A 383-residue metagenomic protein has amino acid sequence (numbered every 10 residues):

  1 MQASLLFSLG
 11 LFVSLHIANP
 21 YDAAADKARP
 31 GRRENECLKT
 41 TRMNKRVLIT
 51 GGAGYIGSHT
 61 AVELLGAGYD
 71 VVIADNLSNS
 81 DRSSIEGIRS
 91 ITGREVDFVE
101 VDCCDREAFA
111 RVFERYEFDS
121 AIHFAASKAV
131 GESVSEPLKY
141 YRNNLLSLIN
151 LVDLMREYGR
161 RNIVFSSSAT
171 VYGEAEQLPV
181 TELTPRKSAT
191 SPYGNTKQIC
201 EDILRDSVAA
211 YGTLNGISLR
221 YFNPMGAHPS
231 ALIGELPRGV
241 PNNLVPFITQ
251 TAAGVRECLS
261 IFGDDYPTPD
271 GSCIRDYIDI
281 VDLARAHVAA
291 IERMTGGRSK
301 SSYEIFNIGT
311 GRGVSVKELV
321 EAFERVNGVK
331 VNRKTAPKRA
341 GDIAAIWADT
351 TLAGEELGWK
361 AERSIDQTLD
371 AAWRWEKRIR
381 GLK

Functional and structural regions predicted by a protein language model:
S4-L6, L15, N19, R29 (+1 more regions): Short, low-complexity intrinsically disordered segments enriched in A/P/G/S/L with frequent Arg, especially at protein
L38-A227: N-terminal Rossmann-like NAD(P)+-binding domain of SDR-like oxidoreductases, especially those catalyzing
V130-S133, P229-I233, P269-G271: A short acidic, helix-capping loop that chelates divalent metal ions and anchors anionic groups
Y141, T190-Q198, G234, R238-N242 (+1 more regions): Short-chain dehydrogenase/reductase
L219, S230, S260-I261: Oxidoreductase cofactor-interface core, primarily capturing Rossmann-like NAD(P)-dependent enzymes
H228-P241, I248-T251, E257: Hydrophobic, Gly/Ser/Ala-rich alpha-helical and linker tracts in large acyl-processing enzymes of secondary/lipid
L244-K383: C-terminal substrate-binding subdomain of Rossmann-fold SDR/epimerase-dehydratase oxidoreductases
